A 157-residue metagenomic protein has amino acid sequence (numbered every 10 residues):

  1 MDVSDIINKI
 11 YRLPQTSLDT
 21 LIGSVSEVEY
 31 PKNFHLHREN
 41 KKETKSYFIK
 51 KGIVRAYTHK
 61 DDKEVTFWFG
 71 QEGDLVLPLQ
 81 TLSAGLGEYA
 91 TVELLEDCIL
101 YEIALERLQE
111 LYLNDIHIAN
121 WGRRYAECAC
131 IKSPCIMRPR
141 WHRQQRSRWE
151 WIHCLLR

Functional and structural regions predicted by a protein language model:
M1-E27, P31, T81: Cyclic nucleotide-binding regulatory module and flanking cytosolic helices
I7, I22, K41, D97 (+1 more regions): Generic anion/oxyanion-binding catalytic loop in active/binding sites
K9, F34-L95: Cyclic nucleotide-binding regulatory domains
I10, E39-N40, D115, L156: Short coil/turn helix-boundary motifs
L13, D62, N114-H117: Alpha-helical structural elements of signaling/regulatory helical domains
E27, F69, T91, L100-E102: Conserved hydrophobic/aromatic beta-strand scaffold that supports enzyme active sites
E93-E96, Y101-R157: Polybasic "coupling" helices that flank or enter modular domains
